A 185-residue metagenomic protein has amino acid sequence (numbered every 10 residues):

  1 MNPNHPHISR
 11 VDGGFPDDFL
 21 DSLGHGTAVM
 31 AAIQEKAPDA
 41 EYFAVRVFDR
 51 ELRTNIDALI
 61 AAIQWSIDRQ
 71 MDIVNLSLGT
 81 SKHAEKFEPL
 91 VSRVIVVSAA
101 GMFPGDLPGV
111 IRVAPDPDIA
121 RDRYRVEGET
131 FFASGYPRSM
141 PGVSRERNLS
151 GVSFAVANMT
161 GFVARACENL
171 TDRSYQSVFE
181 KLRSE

Functional and structural regions predicted by a protein language model:
M1-K36, A40, P117-Y124, M140-V143: Active-site core segment of subtilase-fold serine proteases
F15-S81, T160: Subtilisin-like peptidase catalytic core
S22, G26, V152-A155, M159 (+2 more regions): Generic structural signal for well-ordered, non-membrane alpha-helical segments in soluble metabolic enzymes
K36-A37, A166-L170: Active-site catalytic pocket residues across diverse enzymes, especially alpha/beta-hydrolases
D39-A40, I111, R173: Secondary-structure boundary/capping positions in well-ordered alpha/beta enzyme cores
T54-N75, A84-I95, G101-A114, I119-F132: Mature extracellular/periplasmic domains of secretome proteins
D72-N75, E168-E185: C-terminal subdomain of the subtilisin-like protease fold in secreted/lumenal serine endopeptidases
A100-E168: Extracellular S/T/G-rich loop segment that most often corresponds to the catalytic His/Ser-adjacent loop
